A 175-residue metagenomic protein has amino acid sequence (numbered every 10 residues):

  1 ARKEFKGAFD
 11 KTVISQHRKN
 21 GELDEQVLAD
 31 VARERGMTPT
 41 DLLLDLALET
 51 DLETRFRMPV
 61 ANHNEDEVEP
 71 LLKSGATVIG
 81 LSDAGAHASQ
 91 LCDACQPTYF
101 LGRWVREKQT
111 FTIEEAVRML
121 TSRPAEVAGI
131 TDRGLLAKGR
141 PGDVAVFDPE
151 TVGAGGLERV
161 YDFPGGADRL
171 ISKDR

Functional and structural regions predicted by a protein language model:
A1-Q109: Active-site neighborhoods of metal-dependent hydrolases
F9-K11, L28, S74-T77, R133 (+2 more regions): Active-site lining segments that contact anionic ligands and/or coordinate catalytic metals
G21-E22, A125, R169-K173: Short loop/turn motifs at secondary-structure junctions and domain boundaries
L43-A47, L81-A84, V117-L120, R140 (+1 more regions): Active-site proximal loops enriched in glycine and acidic residues that flank catalytic Cys/His/Asp and coordinate
T54-V68, T112-V117, A125-Y161: Acidic, glycine-enriched loop/beta-strand segments at the rims of small-molecule binding/catalytic pockets
P70-T77, S82, A94-Q96, A145-R175: C-terminal cap of metal-dependent C-N hydrolases
Q96-Y99, E115, M119: A general alpha-helical scaffold signature found inside nucleotide-binding enzyme cores
M119-S122, R175: Phosphate-backbone binding interfaces of nucleic-acid-interacting proteins
